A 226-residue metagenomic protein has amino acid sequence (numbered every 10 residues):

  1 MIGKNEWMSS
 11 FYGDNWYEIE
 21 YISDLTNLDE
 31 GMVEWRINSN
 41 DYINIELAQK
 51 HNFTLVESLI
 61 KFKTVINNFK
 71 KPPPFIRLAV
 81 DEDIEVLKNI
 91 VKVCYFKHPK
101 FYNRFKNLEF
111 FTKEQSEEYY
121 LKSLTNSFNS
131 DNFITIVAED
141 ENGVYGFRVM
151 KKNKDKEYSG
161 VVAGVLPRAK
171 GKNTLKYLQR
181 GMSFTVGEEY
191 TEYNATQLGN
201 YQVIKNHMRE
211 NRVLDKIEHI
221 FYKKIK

Functional and structural regions predicted by a protein language model:
G3-E20, V56-L59, K152-V161, T191 (+1 more regions): A conserved beta-turn-beta hairpin within the catalytic core of GNAT-like acetyltransferases that forms part
F11-S23, V162-K172, Q197: A short, internal acetyl-CoA/4′-phosphopantetheine-binding micro-motif in the GNAT/acyltransferase core
E18-E82, A195-I204, E210-N211, K216-K223: Acyl-donor-binding surface of acyltransferase catalytic domains
S23-L28, V165, K170-V186, K205-R209: Conserved acetyl-CoA-binding loop-helix of GNAT-fold acetyltransferases
I37, N132-V149: Conserved beta-hairpin
I43-N44, F111-I134: Active-site rim helix/loop that mediates acceptor-substrate recognition in acyltransferases
F75-P99: A short beta-loop-alpha structural element at the N-terminal edge of CoA-dependent acyl/N-acetyltransferase catalytic
N103-F111: Short linear capping/connector segments at secondary-structure termini
